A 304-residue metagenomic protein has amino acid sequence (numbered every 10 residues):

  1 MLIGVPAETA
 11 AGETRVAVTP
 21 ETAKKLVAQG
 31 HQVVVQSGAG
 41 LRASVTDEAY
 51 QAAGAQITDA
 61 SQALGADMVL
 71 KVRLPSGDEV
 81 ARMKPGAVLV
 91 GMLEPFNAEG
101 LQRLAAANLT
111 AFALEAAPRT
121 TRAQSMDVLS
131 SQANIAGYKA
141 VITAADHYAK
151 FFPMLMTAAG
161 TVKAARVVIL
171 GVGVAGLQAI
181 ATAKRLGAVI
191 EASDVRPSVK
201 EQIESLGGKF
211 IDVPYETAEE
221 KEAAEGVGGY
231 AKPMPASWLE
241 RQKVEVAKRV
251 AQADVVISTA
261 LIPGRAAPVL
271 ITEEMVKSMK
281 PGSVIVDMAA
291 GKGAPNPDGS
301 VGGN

Functional and structural regions predicted by a protein language model:
L2, E8, P75-R166: Glycine/serine-rich phosphate-binding loop and adjoining beta1-alpha1 elements at the start of nucleotide-handling
L2-R103, A107: An N-terminal-biased, well-structured beta-alpha scaffold segment characteristic of Rossmann-like dinucleotide-binding
P6-V45, P153-R249: Glycine-rich phosphate/diphosphate-binding loop of Rossmann-like nucleotide-binding domains
E8-A10, S37-G40, L74, E94-P95 (+6 more regions): Short, ordered loop/turn segments at secondary-structure junctions
A23, D47, V80, L101 (+4 more regions): Generic hydrophobic/aromatic pocket-lining and core-packing "Φ" positions
V33, I57, L89, A111-F112 (+3 more regions): Hydrophobic beta-strand scaffold residues
G54-L64, L74-P75, K221-K277: A structured beta-alpha segment of the ubiquitous adenosine-cofactor-binding alpha/beta core
P95-A123, R265-N304: Rossmann-fold NAD(P)-binding glycine/threonine-rich loop
